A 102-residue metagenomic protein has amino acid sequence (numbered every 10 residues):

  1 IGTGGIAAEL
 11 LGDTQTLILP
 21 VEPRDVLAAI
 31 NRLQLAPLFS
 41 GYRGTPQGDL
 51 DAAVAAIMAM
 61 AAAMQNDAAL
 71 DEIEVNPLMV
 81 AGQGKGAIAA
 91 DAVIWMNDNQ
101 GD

Functional and structural regions predicted by a protein language model:
I1-D102: ATP-dependent carboxylate/acyl-activation modules
